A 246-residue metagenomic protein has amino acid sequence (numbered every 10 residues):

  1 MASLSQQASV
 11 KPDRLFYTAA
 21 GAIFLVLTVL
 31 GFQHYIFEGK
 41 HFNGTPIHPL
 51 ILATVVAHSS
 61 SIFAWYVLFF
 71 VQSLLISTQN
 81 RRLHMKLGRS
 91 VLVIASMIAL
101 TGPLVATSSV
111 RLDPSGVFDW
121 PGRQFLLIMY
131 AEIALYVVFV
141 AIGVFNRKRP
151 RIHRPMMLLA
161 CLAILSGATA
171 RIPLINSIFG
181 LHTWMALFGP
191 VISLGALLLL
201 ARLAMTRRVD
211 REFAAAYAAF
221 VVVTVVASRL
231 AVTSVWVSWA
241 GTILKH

Functional and structural regions predicted by a protein language model:
A2-H246: Alpha-helical membrane insertion/targeting regions
